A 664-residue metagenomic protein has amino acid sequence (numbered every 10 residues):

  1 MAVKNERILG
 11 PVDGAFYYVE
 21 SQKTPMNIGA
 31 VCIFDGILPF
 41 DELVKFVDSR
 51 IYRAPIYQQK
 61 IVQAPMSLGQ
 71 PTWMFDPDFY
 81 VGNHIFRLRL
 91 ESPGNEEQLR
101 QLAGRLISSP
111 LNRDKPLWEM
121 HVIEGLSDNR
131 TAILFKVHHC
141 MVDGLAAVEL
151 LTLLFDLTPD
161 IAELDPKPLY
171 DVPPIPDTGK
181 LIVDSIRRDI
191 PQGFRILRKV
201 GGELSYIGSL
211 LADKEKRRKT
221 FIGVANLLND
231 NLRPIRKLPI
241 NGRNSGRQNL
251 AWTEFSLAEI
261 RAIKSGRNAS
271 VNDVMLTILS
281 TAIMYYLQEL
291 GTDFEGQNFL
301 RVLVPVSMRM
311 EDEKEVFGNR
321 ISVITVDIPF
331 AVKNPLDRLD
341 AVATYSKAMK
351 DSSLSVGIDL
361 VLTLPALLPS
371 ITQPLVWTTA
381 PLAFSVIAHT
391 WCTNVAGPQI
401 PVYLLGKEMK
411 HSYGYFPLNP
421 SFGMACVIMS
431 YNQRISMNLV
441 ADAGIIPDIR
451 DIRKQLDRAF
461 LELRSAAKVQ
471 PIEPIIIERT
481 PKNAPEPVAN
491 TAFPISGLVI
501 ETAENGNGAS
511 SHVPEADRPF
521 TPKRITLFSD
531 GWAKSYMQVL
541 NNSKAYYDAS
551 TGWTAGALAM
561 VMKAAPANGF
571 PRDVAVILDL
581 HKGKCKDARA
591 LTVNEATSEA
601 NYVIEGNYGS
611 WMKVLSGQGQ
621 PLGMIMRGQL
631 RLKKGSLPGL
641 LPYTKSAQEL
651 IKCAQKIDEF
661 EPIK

Functional and structural regions predicted by a protein language model:
M1-P11, E20-S21, G29-F422, C426-D457 (+1 more regions): Soluble acyl-CoA-dependent acyltransferase catalytic core bearing the H(X)4D motif
P25-N27, R243-R247, E595-S598, M624-I625: Short glycine-enriched loop/turn motifs at secondary-structure junctions
N27, S421-G423, A555, D573: Short beta-strand-initiation
E473, I477-T480, V488-K664: Feature captures hydrophobic
